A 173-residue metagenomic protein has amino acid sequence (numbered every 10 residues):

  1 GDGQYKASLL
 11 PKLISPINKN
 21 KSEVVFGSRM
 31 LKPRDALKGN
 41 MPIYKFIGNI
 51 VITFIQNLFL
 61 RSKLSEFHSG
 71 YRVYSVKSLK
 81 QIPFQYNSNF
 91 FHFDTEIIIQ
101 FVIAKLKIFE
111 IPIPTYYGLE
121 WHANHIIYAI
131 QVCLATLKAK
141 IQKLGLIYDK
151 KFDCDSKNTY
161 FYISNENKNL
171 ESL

Functional and structural regions predicted by a protein language model:
G1-Q4: The conserved acidic donor/metal-binding loop of glycosyltransferases
A7-F91, G118-I127, C133: Acceptor/aglycone-binding surface of glycosyltransferases and processive sugar-polymer synthases
K12-N18, F59-S62, Q85-L173: Hydrophobic helical membrane-anchoring modules
